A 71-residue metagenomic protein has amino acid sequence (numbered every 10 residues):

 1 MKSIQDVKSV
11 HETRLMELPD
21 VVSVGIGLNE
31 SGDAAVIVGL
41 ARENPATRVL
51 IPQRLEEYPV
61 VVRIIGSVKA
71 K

Functional and structural regions predicted by a protein language model:
M1-K71: Terminal presequence/propeptide segments associated with secretion/organelle targeting and zymogen/polyprotein
